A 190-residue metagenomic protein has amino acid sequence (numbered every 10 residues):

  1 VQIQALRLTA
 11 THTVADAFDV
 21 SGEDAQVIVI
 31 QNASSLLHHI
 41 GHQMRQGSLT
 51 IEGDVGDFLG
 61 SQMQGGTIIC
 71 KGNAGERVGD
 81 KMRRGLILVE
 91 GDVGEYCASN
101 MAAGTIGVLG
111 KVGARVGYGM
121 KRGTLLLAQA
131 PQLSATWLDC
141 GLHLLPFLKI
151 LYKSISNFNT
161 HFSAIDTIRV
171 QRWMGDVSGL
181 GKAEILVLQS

Functional and structural regions predicted by a protein language model:
V1, L59-G60: Short, charged, low-hydrophobicity "junction" segments
V1-H39, Q43, E52, K71 (+3 more regions): Intrinsically disordered, low-complexity terminal regions
D24, H38-I40, M44-R45, I51 (+11 more regions): Repetitive beta-strand solenoid architecture
